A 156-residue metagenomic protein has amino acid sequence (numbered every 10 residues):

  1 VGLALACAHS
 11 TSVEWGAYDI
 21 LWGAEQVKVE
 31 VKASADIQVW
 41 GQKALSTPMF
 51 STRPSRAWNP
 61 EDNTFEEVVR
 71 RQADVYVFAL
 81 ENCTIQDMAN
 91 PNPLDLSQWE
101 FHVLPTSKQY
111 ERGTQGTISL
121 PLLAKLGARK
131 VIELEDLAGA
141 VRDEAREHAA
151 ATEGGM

Functional and structural regions predicted by a protein language model:
V1-A24, K32-M156: Nucleic-acid endonuclease domains
